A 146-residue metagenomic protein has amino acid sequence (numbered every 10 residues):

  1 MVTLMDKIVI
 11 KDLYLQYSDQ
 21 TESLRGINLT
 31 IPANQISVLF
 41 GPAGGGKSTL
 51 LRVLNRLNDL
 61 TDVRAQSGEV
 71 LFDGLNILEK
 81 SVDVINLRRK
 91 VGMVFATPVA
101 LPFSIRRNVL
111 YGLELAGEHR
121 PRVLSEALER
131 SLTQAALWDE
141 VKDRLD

Functional and structural regions predicted by a protein language model:
I8-I10, L24-G26: Conserved structural motif at the start of ABC-family nucleotide-binding domains
Q20-E22, V84-I85: Short coil-to-beta microelement around the adenine-binding A-loop and adjacent beta1/P-loop entry of ABC ATPase
F40-P42: The feature captures the beta-strand-to-loop junction immediately N-terminal to the Walker
N55, R106-L115, S125, E129 (+2 more regions): Short helical segment in ABC ATPase nucleotide-binding domains corresponding to the A-loop/adjacent helical element
T61-D62, T97-R107: Conserved catalytic motifs of ABC-family nucleotide-binding domains
V63-A65, N76-G92, L115: ABC ATPase NBD coupling module
L71-N76, G117, P121-K142: Conserved ABC ATPase "signature" region
